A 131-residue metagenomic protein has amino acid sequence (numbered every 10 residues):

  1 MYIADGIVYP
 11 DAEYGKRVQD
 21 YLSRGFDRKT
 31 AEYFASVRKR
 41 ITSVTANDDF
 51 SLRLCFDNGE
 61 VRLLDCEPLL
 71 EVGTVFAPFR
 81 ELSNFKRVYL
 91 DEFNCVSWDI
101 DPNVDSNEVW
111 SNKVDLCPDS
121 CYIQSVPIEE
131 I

Functional and structural regions predicted by a protein language model:
M1-I131: Motif-centric detector for short Cys/His coordination patterns
